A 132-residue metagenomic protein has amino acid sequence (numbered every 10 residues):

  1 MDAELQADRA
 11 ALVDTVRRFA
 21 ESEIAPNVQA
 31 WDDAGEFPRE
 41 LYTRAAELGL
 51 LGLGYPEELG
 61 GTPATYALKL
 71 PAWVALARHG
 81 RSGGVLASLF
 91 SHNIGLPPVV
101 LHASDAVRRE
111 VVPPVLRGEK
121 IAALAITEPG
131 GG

Functional and structural regions predicted by a protein language model:
M1-A10: Intrinsic disorder at enzyme termini
A25-G132: Glycine-rich flavin
